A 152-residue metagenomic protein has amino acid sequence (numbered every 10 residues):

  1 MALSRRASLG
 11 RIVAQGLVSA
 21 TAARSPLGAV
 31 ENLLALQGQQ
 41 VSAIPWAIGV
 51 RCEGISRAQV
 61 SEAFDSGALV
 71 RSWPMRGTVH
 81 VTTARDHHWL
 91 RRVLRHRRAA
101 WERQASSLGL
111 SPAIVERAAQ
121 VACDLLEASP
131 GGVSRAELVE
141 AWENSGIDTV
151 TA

Functional and structural regions predicted by a protein language model:
M1-V150: Phosphate-backbone binding and catalysis cores of DNA-processing enzymes
